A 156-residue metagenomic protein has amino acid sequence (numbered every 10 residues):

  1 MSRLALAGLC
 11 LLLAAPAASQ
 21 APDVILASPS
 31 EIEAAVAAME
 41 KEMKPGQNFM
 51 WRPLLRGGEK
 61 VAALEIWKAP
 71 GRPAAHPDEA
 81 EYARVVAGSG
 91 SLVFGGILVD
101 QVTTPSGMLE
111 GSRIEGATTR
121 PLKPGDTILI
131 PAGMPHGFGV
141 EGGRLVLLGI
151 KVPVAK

Functional and structural regions predicted by a protein language model:
R3-P16: Bacterial N-terminal signal peptides
A17-P77: A short, N-terminal "cap"/entry segment at the start of jelly-roll beta-barrel domains of the cupin/DSBH fold
A62, P70-R72, S89-L92, V99: Primarily extracytoplasmic ectodomains and periplasmic/lumenal surface modules that are beta-strand-rich
A74, E81-R84, T119-R120, I128: His/acidic/aromatic-lined binding-pocket segments of jelly-roll/cupin-type domains and related regulatory beta-sandwich
A75-P77, V140-G143: Short glycine/proline-enriched turns and hinge-like loops at secondary-structure junctions
P77-L98, T104-R113: Short, conserved beta-strand element in jelly-roll/cupin
P121-E141: Conserved metal-binding segment of the jelly-roll/cupin
G142-K156: A short hydrophobic beta-strand segment most commonly corresponding to one strand of the jelly-roll/cupin
